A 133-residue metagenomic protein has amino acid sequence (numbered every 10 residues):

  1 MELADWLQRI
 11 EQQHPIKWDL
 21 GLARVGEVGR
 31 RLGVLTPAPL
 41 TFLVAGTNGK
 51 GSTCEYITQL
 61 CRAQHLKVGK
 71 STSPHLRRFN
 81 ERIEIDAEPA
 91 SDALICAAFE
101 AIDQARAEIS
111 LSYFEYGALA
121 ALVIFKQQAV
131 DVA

Functional and structural regions predicted by a protein language model:
M1-K17: Charged, amphipathic alpha-helical linker segments immediately N-terminal to NTP-binding catalytic cores
D5, Y56, A120: Short Gly/charged-rich anion-binding patches and loops
D5-R9, T41, R82, A105: General secondary-structure edge motif
Q8-Q12, R31-L40, I57: Non-catalytic interaction surface on structured domains
I16-W18, L22-P37, A63-A133: ATP-dependent carboxylate-amine ligase catalytic core
L40-V44, S52-G69: A conserved segment at the C-terminal end of the G1
K50-C54, R77-N80: Short active-site-adjacent helix-start/loop capping segments
